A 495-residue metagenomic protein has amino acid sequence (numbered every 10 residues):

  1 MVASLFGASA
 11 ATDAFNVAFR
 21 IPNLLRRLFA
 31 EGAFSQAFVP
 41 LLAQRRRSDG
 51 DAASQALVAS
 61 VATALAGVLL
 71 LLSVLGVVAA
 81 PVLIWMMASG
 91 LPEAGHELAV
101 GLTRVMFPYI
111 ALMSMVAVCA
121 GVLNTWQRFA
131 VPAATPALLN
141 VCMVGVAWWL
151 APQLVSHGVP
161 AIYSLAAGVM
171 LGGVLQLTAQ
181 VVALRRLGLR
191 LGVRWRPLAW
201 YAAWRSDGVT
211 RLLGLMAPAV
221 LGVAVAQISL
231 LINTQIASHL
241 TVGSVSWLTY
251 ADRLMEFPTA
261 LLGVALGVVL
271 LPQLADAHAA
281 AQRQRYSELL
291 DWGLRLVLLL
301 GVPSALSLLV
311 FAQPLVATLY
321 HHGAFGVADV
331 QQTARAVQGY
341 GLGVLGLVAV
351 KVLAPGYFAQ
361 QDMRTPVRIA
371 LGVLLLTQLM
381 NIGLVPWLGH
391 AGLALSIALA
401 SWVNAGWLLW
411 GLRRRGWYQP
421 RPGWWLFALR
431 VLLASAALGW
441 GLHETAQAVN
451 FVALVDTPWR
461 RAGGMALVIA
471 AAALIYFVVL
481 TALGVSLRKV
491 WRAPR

Functional and structural regions predicted by a protein language model:
M1-R495: Membrane-embedded alpha-helical bundles of multi-pass transporters/translocases, especially carrier/permease families
